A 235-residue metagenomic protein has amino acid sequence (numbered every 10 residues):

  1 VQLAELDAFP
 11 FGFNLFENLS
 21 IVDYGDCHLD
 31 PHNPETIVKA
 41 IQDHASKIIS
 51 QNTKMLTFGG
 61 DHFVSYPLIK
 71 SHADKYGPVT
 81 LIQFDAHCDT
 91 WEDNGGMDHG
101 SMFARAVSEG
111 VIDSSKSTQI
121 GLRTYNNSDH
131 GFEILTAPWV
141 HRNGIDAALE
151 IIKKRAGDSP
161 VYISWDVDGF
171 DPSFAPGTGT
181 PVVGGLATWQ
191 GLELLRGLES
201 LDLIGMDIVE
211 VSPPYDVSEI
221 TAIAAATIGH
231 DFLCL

Functional and structural regions predicted by a protein language model:
V1-L235: Conserved alpha-helical scaffold segments that buttress catalytic/binding sites
